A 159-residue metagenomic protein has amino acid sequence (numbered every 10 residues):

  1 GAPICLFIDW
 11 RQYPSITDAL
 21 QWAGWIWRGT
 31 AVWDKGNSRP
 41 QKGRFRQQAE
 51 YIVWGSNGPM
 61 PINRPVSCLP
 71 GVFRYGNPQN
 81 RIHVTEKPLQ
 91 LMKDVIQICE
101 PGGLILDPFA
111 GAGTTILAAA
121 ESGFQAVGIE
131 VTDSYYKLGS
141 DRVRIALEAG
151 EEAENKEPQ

Functional and structural regions predicted by a protein language model:
G1-K137: Core catalytic lobe of class I
S140-E154: Short, conserved SAM-binding/catalytic segment of Class I S-adenosyl-L-methionine-dependent methyltransferases
K156-Q159: Acidic, low-complexity intrinsically disordered tails
